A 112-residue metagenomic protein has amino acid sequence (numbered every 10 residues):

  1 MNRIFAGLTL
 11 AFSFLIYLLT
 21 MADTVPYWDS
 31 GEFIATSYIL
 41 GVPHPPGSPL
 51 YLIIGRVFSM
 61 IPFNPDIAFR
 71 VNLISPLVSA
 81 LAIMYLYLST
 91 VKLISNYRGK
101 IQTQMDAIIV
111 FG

Functional and structural regions predicted by a protein language model:
N2-T9, A68-N72, V110: Residue-level signature of transmembrane alpha-helical entry/exit and packing/kink sites in multi-pass membrane
N2-Y27: Transmembrane signal-anchor helices characteristic of membrane glycosylation enzymes that use polyprenol
G7, L73-I101: Transmembrane-helix motifs of polytopic, lipid-linked glycan transferases
A11, Q104-G112: Transmembrane and membrane-interface helices of multi-pass, inner-membrane envelope-modifying transferases
I16, M21, G55, S59 (+1 more regions): Membrane-water interface at transmembrane helix exits
M21-F33, P43-G55: Extracytoplasmic catalytic/substrate-binding loops of multi-pass membrane glycan-assembly enzymes
T36-P45, P62-P65: Short aromatic-rich membrane-water interface segments that cap or initiate transmembrane helices in multi-pass membrane
F58, I67-L77: Membrane-embedded glycan-lipid processing machinery
